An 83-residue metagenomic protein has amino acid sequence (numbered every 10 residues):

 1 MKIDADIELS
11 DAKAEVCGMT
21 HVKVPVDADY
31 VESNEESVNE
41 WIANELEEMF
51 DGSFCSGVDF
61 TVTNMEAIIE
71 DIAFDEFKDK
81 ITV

Functional and structural regions predicted by a protein language model:
M1-N34: N-terminal acidic leader/helix
D29-V83: Acidic, low-complexity intrinsically disordered segments
